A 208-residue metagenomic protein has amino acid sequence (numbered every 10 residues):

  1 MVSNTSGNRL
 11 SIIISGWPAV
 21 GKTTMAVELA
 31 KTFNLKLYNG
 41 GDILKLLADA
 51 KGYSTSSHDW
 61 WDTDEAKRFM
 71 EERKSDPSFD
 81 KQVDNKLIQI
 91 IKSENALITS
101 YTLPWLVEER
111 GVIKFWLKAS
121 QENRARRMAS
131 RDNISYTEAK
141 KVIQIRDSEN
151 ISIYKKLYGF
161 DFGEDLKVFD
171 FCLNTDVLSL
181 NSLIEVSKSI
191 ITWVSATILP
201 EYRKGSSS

Functional and structural regions predicted by a protein language model:
I14: Hydrophobic anchor at the beta1->P-loop junction of P-loop NTPases
W17: P-loop (Walker A) phosphate-binding loop of NTP-binding proteins
V20: ATP-binding Walker
T23, G41: Walker A/P-loop
D42-L106, E122: ATP-dependent small-molecule kinase phosphotransfer cores that center on conserved nucleotide phosphate-binding segments
E109-D132, Y136-R146: Conserved phosphate-donor/acceptor-positioning beta-strand/loop module used by diverse small-molecule
Y136-V186: Small-molecule kinase domains that catalyze NTP-dependent phosphoryl transfer to phosphate-bearing small molecules
